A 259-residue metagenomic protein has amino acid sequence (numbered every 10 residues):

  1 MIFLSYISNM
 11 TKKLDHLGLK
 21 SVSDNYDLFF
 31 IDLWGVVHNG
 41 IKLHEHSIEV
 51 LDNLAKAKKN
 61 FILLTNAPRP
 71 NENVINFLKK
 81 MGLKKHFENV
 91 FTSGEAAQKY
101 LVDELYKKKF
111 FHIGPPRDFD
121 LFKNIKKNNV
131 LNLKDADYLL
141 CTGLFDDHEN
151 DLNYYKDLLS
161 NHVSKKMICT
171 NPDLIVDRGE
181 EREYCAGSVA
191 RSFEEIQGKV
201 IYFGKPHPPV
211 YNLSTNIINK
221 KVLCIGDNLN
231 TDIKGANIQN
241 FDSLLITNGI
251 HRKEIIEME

Functional and structural regions predicted by a protein language model:
Y6-K56, P68, N73-F91, Q98-E259: Asp-based, Mg2+/Mn2+-dependent phosphohydrolase catalytic module
